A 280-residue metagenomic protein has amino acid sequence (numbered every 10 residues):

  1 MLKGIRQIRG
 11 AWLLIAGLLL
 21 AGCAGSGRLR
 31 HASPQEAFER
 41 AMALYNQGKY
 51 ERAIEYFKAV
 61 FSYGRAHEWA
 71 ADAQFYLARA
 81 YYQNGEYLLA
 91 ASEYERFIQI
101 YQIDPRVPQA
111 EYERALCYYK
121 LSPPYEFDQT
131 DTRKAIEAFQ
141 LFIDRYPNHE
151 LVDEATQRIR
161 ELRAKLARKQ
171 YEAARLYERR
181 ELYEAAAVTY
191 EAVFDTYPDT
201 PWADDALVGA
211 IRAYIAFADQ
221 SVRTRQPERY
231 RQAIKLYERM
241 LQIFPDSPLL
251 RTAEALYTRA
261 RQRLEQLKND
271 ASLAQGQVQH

Functional and structural regions predicted by a protein language model:
L2-Q7, L19-H280: Acidic, polar-rich low-complexity tracts and alpha-helical solenoid repeat scaffolds
R6-L14: Sec-dependent signal peptide recognition, specifically the positively charged N-region followed immediately by
